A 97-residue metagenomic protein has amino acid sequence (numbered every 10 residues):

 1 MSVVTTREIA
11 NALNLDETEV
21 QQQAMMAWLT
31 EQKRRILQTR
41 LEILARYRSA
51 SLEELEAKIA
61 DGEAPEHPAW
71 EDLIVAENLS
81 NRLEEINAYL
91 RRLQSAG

Functional and structural regions predicted by a protein language model:
S2-A27: Short, charge-rich amphipathic alpha-helices with coiled-coil/heptad character
I9, I43-L44: Broad structural signal for hydrophobic residues in well-ordered alpha-helices, predominantly aliphatic
N14, Q21, W28, R35 (+3 more regions): Residue preference for a single heptad-register face of alpha-helical coiled-coils
Q22, L29-I36, R40-I43, L79-I86 (+1 more regions): Amphipathic alpha-helical coiled-coil segments
L44-E66: Short E/K-rich amphipathic alpha-helical oligomerization segments
R46-S49, R92, G97: Solvent-exposed interaction patches of small proteins and small membrane subunits
I59-D61, W70, N81, R91: Charged, heptad-repeat coiled-coil alpha-helices that serve as long linker/dimerization "arms" in large NTP-dependent
